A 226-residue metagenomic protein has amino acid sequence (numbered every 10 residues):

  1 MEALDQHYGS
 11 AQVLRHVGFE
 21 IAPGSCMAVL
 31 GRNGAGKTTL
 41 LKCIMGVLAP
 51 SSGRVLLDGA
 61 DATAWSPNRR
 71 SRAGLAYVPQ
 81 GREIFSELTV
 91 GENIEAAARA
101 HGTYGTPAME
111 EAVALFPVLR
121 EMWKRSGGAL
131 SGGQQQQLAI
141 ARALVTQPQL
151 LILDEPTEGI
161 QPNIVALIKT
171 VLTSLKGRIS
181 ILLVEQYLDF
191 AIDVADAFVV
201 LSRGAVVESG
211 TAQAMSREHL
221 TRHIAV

Functional and structural regions predicted by a protein language model:
L30-R32: The feature captures the beta-strand-to-loop junction immediately N-terminal to the Walker
M45: Helix-to-loop junction immediately C-terminal to a conserved catalytic motif
R54-R72, A212-M215: ABC ATPase NBD Q-loop/coupling interface
S126-L130, Q134: Conserved ABC ATPase signature
A143-L144: ABC ATPase C-loop
L151-E155: Catalytic Walker B motif of ABC-type/P-loop ATPase nucleotide-binding domains
V165-G177: Helical segment within the ABC ATPase nucleotide-binding domain
